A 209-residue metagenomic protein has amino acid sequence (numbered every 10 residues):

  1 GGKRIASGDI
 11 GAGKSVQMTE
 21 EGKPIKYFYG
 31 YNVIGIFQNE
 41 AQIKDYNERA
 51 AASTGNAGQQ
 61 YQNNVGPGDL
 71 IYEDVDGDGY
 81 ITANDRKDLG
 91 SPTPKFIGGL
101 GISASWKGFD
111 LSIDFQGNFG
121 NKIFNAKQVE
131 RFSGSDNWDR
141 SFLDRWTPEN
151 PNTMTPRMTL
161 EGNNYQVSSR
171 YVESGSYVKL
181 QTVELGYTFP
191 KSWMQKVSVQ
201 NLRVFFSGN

Functional and structural regions predicted by a protein language model:
G1, D110-S112, F119-I123: Flexible loop/turn segments at secondary-structure boundaries
G1, S105, Q116-N118, S207-N209: Outer-membrane beta-barrel pore domains and translocons
G1-G90: Conserved small-residue
G13-I43, R140-M154, N163-V167, K196 (+1 more regions): C-terminal beta-signal and terminal closure region of outer-membrane beta-barrel proteins
P67, N118-S207: Extracytoplasmic gating/loop element in the C-terminal half of outer-membrane beta-barrel translocons and assembly
K87-S91, Y171-S174: Outer-membrane beta-barrel domain signature
F96-I102, F109, L180-L185: Hydrophobic, lipid-facing positions within transmembrane beta-strands of outer-membrane proteins
G108-I113, S192-W193: Repeated loop/turn-to-beta-strand initiation elements of outer-membrane beta-barrel proteins
